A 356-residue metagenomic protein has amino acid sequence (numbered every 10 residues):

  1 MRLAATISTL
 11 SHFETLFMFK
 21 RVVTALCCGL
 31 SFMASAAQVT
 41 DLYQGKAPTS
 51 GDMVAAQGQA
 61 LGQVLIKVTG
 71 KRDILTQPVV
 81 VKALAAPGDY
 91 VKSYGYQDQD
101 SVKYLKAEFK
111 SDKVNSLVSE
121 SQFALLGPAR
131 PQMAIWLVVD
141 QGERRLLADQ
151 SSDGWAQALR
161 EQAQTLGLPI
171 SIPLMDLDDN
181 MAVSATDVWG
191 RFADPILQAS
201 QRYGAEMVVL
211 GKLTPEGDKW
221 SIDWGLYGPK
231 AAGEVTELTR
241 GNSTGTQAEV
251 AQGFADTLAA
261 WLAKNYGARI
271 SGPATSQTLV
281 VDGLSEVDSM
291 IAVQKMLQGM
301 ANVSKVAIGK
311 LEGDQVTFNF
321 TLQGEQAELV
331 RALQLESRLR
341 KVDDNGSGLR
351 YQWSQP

Functional and structural regions predicted by a protein language model:
F19-A25: Sec-dependent signal peptide recognition, specifically the positively charged N-region followed immediately by
S31-A34: N-terminal signal peptide c-region/cleavage motif recognized by signal peptidases
V39-P48, Y203-Q252, L349-Q355: Amphipathic beta-strand/beta-sheet edge segments enriched in Tyr/Trp
L42-A83, P195, E249-T257, D288-G299: Short, well-ordered alpha-helical segments
G58-V79, A129-W189, V293-F318, Q323 (+1 more regions): N-terminal segment of the mature soluble domain
Q77-L137, A148-Q150, G154: Signal peptide-directed extracytoplasmic domains
A86-Q97, S171-L174, V188-G225, L333-L349: A short, hydrophobic beta-strand-centered structural micro-motif
R240-T244, Y266, T275-P356: C-terminal soluble interaction/assembly domains
